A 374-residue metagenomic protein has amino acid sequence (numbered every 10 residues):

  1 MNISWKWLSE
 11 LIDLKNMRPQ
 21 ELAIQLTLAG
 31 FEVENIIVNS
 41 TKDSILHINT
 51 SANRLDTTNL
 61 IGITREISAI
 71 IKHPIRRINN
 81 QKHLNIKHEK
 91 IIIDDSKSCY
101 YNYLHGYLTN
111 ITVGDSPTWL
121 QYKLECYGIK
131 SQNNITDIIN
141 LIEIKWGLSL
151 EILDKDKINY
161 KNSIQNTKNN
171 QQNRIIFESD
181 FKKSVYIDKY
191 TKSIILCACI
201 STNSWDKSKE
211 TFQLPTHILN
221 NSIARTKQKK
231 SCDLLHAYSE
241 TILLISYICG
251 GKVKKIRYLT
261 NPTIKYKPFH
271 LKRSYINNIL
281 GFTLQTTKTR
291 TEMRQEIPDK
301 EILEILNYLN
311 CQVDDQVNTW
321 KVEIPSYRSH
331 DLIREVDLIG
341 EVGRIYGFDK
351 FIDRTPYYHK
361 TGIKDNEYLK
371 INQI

Functional and structural regions predicted by a protein language model:
M1-Y368, N372-I374: RNA/tRNA-interacting regions in translation and RNA-turnover enzymes
